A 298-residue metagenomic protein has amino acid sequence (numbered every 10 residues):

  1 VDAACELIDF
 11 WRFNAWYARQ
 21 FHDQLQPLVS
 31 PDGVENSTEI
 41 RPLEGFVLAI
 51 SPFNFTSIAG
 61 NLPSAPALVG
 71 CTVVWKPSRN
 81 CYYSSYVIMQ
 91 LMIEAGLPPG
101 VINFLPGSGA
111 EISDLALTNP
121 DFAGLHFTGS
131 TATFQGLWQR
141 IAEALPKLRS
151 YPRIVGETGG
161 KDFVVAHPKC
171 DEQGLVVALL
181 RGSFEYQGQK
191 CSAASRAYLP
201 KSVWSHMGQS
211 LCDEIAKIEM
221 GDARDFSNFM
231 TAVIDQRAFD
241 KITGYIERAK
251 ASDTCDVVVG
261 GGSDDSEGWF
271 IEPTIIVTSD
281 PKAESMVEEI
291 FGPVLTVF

Functional and structural regions predicted by a protein language model:
V1, C71-W75, A193-S195: Glycine- and acidic
V1-A3, F21-V29, C191-S192, A223-S227: Short coil/turn segments at secondary-structure boundaries
V1-Q24, V34-E35: Long amphipathic alpha-helix in the N-terminal Rossmann-like dinucleotide-binding domain of NAD(P)-dependent
Q20-G174: Rossmann-like NAD(P) dinucleotide-binding subdomain of oxidoreductase/dehydrogenase enzymes
L91, G96, T118-N119, G124 (+1 more regions): ALDH superfamily catalytic-core signature
M286: Short, solvent-exposed loop/beta-turn-alpha elements that line the ligand-binding surface or hinge of extracytoplasmic
P293: Glycine-rich nucleotide-phosphate-binding loops and adjacent flexible coil segments
V297-F298: Conserved beta-strand/loop elements of the cytosolic catalytic core of P-type E1-E2 ATPases, chiefly in the P-domain
